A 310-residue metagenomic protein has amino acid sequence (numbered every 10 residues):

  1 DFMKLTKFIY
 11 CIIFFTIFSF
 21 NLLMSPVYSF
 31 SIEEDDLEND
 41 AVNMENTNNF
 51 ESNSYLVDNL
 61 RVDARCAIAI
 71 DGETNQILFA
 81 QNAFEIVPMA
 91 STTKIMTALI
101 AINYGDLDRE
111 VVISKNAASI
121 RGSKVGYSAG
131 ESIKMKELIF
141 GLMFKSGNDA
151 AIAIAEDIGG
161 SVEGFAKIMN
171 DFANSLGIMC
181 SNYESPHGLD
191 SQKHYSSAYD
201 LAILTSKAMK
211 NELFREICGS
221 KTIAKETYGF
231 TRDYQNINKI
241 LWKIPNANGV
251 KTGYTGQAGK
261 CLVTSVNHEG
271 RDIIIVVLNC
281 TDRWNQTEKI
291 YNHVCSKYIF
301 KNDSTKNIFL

Functional and structural regions predicted by a protein language model:
D1-C66, N292, S296-L310: N-terminal secretory targeting signals
M3, K7, F20, I178-M179 (+1 more regions): Domain-terminus/edge residues, biased toward the C-terminal soluble/receptor-binding domains of extracytoplasmic
S29-Y199, I203-E212, H268: Active-site-adjacent loops and short helices of periplasmic peptidoglycan-processing enzymes
